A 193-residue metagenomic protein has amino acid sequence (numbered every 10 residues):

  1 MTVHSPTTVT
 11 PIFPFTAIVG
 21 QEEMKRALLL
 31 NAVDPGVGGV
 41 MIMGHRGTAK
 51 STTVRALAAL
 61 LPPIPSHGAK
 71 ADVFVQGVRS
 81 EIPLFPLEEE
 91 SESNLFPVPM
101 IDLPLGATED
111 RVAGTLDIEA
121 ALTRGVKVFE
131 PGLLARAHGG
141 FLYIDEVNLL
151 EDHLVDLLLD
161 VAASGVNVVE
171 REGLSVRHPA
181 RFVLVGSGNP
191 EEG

Functional and structural regions predicted by a protein language model:
T2-G193: Conserved ASCE/P-loop NTPase catalytic core
